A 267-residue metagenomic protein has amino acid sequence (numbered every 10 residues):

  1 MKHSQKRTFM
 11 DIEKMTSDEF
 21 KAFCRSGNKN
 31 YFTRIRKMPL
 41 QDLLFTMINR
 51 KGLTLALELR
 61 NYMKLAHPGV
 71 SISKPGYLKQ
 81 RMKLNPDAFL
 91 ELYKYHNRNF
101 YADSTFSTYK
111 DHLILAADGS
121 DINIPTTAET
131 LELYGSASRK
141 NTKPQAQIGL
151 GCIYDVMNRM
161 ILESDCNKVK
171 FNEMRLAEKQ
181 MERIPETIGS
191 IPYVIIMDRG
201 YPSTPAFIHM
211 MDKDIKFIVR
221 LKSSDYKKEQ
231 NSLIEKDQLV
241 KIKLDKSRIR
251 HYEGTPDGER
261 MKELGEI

Functional and structural regions predicted by a protein language model:
M1-I267: Conserved, well-structured functional cores that handle cations and Mg-NTP chemistry
